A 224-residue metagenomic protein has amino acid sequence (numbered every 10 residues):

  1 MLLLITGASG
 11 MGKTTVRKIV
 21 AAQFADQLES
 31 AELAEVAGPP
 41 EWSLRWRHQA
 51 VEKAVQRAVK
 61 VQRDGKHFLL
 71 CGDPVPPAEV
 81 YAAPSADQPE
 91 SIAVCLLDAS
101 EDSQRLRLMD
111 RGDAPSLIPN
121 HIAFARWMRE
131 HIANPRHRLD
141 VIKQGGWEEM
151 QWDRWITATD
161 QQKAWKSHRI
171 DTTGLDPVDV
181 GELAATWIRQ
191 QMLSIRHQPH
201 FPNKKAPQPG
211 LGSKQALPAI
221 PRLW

Functional and structural regions predicted by a protein language model:
I5: Hydrophobic anchor at the beta1->P-loop junction of P-loop NTPases
A8: P-loop (Walker A) phosphate-binding loop of NTP-binding proteins
M11: ATP-binding Walker
T14: Walker A/P-loop
R17-V59: Conserved substrate/cofactor phosphate-moiety recognition/catalytic segment in nucleotide-dependent phosphotransferases
Q49-S91, L96-E101: Glycine-rich phosphate-binding loop used to anchor ATP phosphates in small-molecule kinases, encompassing both
A114-V180, F201-P202: Small-molecule kinase domains that catalyze NTP-dependent phosphoryl transfer to phosphate-bearing small molecules
K205-L217: Positively charged N-terminal leader segments that act as targeting/secretion signals
